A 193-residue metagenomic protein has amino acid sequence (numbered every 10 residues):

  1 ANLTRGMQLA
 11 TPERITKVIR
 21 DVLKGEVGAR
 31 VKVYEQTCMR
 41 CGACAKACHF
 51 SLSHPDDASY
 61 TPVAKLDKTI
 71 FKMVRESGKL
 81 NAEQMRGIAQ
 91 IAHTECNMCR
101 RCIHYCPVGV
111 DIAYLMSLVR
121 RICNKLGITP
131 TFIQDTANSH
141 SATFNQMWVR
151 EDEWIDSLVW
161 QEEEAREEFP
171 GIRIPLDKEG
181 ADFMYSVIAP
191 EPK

Functional and structural regions predicted by a protein language model:
A1-H93: Ferredoxin-type iron-sulfur electron-transfer modules and their immediate structural context
G28-E35, K68-K193: Iron-sulfur-cluster electron-transfer modules
